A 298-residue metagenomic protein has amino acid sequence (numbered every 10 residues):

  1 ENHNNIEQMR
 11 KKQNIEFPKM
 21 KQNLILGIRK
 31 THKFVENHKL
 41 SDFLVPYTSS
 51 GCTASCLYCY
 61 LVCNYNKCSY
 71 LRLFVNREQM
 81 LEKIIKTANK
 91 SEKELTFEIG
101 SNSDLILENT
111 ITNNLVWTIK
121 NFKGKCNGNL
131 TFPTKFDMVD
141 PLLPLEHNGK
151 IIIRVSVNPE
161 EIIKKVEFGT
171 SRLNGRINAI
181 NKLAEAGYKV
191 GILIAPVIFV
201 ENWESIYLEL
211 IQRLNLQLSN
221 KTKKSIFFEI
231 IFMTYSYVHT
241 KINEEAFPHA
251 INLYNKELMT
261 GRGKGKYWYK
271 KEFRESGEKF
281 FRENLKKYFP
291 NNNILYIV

Functional and structural regions predicted by a protein language model:
N2-T48, V62-L73: N-terminal [4Fe-4S]-dependent radical SAM core
C52, C56-C59: Short cysteine clusters
C63-P141, H147-A179, K189-G191, E229-I231: Core AdoMet radical
T110-L115, D140-H147, E204-I211, K241-E245: Distinct, well-ordered alpha-helical segments
N113, W117-K120, G175-N178, K182 (+2 more regions): Alpha-helical scaffolding segments of alpha/beta enzyme cores, especially the outer helices of TIM-barrel or partial
E160-V166, G191-V197, R262-W268: Glycine- and acidic
R176-H239, Y288: Conserved C-terminal portion of the radical SAM core fold that forms the substrate/S-adenosylmethionine-binding
N215-V298: Auxiliary Fe-S-binding modules of radical SAM enzymes
